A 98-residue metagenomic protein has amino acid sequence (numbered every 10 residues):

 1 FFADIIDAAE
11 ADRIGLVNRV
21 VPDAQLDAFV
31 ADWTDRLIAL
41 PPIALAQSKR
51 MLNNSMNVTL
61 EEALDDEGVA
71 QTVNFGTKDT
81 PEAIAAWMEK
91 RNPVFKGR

Functional and structural regions predicted by a protein language model:
F1-L45, T77, E82-A85, R91 (+1 more regions): Crotonase-fold acyl-CoA enzyme core
A24, V58, N74: Charge-dense, low-complexity intrinsically disordered segments
L45, M56-V58: Bulky hydrophobic/aromatic packing residues
M51-S55, A70-F75: Helix-loop "lid/cap" segments that line or gate small-molecule binding pockets
N54-S55, K90-V94: A short structural micro-motif
T59-L64: Short beta-strand->loop
